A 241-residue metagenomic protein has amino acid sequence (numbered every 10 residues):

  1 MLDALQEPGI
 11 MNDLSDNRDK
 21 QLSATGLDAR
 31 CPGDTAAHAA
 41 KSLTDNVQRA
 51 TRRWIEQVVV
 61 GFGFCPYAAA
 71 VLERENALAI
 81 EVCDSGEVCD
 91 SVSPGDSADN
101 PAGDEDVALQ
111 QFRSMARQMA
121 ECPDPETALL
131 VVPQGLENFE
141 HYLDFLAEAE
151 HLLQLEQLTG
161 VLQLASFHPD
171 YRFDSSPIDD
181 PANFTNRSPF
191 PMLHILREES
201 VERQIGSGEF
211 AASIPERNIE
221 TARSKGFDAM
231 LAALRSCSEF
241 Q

Functional and structural regions predicted by a protein language model:
L2-L5, N12-D13, N17-D19, A24-Q241: Expand to "…catalyze enediolate/carbanion chemistry for C-C bond making/breaking, isomerization, decarboxylation
